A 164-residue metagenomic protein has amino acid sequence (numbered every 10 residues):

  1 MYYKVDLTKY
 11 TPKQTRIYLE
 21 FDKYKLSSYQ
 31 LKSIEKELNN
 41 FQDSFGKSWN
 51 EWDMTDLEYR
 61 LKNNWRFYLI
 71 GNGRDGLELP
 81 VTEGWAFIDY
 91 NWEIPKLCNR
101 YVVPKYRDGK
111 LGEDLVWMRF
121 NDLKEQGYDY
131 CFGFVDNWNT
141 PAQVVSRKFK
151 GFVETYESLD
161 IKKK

Functional and structural regions predicted by a protein language model:
M1-Q14, L19-F21, T155-K164: C-terminal "cap" of GNAT-fold acetyltransferases
Y2, W92-I94, Y130: A generic structural signal for beta-strand entry/edge sites
Y10-E51: Short amphipathic alpha-helix that is part of the acyltransferase structural core
D43-P104: A conserved beta-strand-loop-helix scaffold within acyl/acetyltransferase catalytic domains
N99, V135-N137: A cross-domain feature marking catalytic cores of carbohydrate-active enzymes and several ubiquitous metabolic/repair
V102, D108-E125, K148: Conserved acetyl-CoA-binding loop-helix of GNAT-fold acetyltransferases
L123-V135: Conserved GNAT acetyl-CoA-binding A-motif
N137-Y156: Conserved active-site alpha-helix within GNAT-family acetyltransferase domains
